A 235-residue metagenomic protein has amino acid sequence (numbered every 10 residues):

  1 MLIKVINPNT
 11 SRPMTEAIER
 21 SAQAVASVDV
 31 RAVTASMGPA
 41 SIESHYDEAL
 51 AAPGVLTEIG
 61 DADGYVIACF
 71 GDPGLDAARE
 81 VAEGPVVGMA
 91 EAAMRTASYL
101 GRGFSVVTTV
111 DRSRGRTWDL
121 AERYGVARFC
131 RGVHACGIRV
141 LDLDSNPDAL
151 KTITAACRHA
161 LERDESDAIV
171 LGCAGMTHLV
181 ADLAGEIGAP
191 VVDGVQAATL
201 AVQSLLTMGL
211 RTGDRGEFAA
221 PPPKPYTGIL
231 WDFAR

Functional and structural regions predicted by a protein language model:
L2-A24: N-terminal beta1-alpha1 ligand-phosphate binding loop
V30-L56, L141-N146: N-terminal beta-loop-helix "entrance" segment that forms/cooperates in small-molecule cofactor or anionic ligand
H45, A49-A62, K151-E165: Short, well-structured alpha-helical segments in soluble
A52-R102, V106-V107: Glycine/small-residue-rich loop that forms an oxyanion/phosphate-binding "nest" at active or ligand-binding sites
G84-E91, R128-V133, A189-Q196: Short hydrophobic/aromatic-enriched beta-strand-loop microsegments
R112-A174, L179-A181: Active-site rim beta-loop-alpha module in soluble metabolic enzymes
V192-R211: Short, flexible loop segments at boundaries between secondary-structure elements
G216-R235: A short, charged, Gly/Pro-tolerant segment at domain boundaries
